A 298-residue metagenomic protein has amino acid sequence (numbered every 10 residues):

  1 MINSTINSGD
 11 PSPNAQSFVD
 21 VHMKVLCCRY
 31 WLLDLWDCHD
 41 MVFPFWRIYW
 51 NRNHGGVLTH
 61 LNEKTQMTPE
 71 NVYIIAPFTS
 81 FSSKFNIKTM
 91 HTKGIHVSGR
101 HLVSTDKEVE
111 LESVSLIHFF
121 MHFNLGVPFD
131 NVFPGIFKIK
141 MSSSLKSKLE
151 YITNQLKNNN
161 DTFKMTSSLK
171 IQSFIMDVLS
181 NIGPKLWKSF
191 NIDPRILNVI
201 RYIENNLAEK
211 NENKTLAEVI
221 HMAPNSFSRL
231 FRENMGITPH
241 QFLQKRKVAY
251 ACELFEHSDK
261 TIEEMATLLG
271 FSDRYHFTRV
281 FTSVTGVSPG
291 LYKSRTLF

Functional and structural regions predicted by a protein language model:
M1-D34: N-terminal low-complexity or simple alpha-helical regulatory segments that function as activation/interaction modules
V25-P134: N-terminal regulatory/effector-sensing and dimerization cores that precede helix-turn-helix DNA-binding domains
F45, I192-I200, Q244-V248, C252: Short, leucine-enriched amphipathic alpha-helices that occur as contiguous helical runs
H54, E70-N71, F227, A251 (+1 more regions): Short hydrophobic/aromatic patches on the structural cores and recognition surfaces of FHA
G56, V72, D161, G183 (+2 more regions): Generic structural signal for secondary-structure transition and capping sites
I117-N205, M222, S226: An amphipathic alpha-helical interaction segment
S180-I182, E204-N206, K210-V248, H257-R295: Basic/polar phosphate-binding segments, predominantly the helix-turn-helix DNA-binding elements of transcriptional
